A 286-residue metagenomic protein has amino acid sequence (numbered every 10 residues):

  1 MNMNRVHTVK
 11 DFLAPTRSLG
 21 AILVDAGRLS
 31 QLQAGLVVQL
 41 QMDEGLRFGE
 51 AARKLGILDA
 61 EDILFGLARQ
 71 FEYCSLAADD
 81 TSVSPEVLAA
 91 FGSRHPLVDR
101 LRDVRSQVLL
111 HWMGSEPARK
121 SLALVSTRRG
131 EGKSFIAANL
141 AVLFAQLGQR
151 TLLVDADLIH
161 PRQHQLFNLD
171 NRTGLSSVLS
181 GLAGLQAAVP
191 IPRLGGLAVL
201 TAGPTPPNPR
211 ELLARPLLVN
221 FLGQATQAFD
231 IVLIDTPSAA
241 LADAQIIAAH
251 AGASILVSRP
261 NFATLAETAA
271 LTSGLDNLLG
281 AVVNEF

Functional and structural regions predicted by a protein language model:
M1-S82: Non-catalytic accessory regions
I22, A26, L55, G66 (+7 more regions): Conserved, well-folded catalytic cores of nucleic-acid-processing and energy-transducing macromolecular machines
D79-S106, M113-S115, V125-R128, Q149 (+2 more regions): P-loop/Walker-type NTP enzyme "switch/lid" segment
S82, L200, A251-F286: Conserved beta-strand/loop subsegment of P-loop NTPase cores
K133: Conserved lysine of the Walker
I136: Hydrophobic positions on the alpha1 helix immediately C-terminal to the Walker A/P-loop
N139, L143, L166: Active-site signature of alpha/beta-hydrolase-fold catalytic machinery across serine- and Asp/Cys-nucleophile hydrolases
